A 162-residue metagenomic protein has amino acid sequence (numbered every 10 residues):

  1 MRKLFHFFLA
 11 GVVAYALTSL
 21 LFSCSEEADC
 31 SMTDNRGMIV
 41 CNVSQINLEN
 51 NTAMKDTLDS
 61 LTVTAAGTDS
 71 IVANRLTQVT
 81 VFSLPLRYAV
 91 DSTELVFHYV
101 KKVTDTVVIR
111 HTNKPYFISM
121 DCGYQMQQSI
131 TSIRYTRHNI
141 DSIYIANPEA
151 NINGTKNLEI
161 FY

Functional and structural regions predicted by a protein language model:
R2-F5, L17-I39: Bacterial Sec-dependent N-terminal signal peptides
F7-A14: Sec-dependent N-terminal signal peptides
A14-Y15, D141: N-terminal processing/targeting junctions
Y15-S19, D69-V72: Short amphipathic alpha-helical segments, especially helix-boundary/capping motifs
C24-N35, Q78-Y162: Extracytoplasmic cysteine-anchoring/structural motifs
V40-I46: Short edge beta-strand/loop segments characteristic of extracellular beta-sandwich folds
I46-T77: Post-signal-peptide N-terminal segment of Sec-exported extracytoplasmic proteins
